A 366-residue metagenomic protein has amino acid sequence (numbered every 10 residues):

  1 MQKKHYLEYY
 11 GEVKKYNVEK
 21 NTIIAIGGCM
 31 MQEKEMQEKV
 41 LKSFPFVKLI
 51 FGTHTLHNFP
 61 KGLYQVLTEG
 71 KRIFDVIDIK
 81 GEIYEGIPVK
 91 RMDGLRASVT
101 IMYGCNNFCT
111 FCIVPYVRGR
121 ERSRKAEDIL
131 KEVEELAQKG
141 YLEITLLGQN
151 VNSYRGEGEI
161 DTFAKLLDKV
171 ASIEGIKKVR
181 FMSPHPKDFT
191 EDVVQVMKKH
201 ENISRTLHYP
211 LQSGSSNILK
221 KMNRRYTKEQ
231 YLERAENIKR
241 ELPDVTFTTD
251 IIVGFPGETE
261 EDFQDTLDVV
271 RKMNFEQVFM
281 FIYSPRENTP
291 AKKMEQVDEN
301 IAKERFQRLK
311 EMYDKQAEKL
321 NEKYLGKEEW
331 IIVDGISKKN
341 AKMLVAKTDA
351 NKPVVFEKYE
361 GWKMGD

Functional and structural regions predicted by a protein language model:
M1-Y154, D192, L207, E229-E236 (+7 more regions): Proteins enriched for Cys/Gly/acidic motifs involved in redox and nucleic-acid/cofactor modification
T22, K48, K71, I176-K177 (+2 more regions): A structural micro-motif
I23-I26, E33-E35, Q138-E260, R271: Conserved SAM/AdoMet-binding glycine-rich loop
V40-F44, V170, M197, V270 (+1 more regions): Hydrophobic C-terminal alpha-helix "anchor/cap" residues
M92-L95, C105-N107, I203, S213 (+4 more regions): Short flexible coil/turn linkers enriched for glycine and charged/polar residues that connect secondary-structure
C109, I129, L146, F181 (+6 more regions): Conserved, mostly hydrophobic/aromatic
Y154-A171, G175-I176, M222-R225, Y283-K315: Radical SAM enzyme [4Fe-4S]-AdoMet core and its adjacent flexible, acidic and glycine-rich loops/tails across
K293-D366: Terminal RNA-binding accessory module
